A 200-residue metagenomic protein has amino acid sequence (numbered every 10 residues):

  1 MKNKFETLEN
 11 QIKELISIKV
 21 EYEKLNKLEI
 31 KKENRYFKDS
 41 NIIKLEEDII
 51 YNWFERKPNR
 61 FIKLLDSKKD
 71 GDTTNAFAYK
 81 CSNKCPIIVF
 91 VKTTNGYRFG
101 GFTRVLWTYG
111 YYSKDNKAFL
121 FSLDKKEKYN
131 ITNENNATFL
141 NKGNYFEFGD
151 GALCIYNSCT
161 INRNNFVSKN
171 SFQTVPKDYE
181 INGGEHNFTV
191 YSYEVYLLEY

Functional and structural regions predicted by a protein language model:
M1-Y200: Phosphate-recognition beta-domain surfaces
